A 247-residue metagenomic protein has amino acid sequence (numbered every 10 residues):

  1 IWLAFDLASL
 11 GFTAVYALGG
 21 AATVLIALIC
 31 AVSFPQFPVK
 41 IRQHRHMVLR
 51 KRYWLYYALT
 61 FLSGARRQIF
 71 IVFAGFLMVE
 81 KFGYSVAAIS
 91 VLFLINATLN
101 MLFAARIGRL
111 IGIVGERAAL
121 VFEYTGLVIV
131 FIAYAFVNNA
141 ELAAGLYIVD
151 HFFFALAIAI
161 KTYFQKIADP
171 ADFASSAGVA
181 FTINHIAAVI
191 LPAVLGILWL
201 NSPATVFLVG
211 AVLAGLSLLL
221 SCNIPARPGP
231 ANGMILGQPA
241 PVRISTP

Functional and structural regions predicted by a protein language model:
I1-A17, G75-F76, E80, I190-V206: Transmembrane alpha-helix termini and helix-breaking/packing motifs in multi-pass membrane transporters
W2, G20-V39, L220-P225: C-terminal membrane-cytosol helix-exit motif in multi-pass small-molecule transporters
G20, A118-A133, A211: Structural signature of the two symmetry-related core transmembrane helices
V72-I89: Short amphipathic helix-loop junctions that connect adjacent transmembrane helices in Major Facilitator Superfamily/SLC
V86-A87, P170-A180: Loop-to-transmembrane helix entry/capping segments in MFS-fold secondary transporters and related SLC/MFSD carriers
F103-E116, W199: Helix-to-loop junctions at the C-terminal end of transmembrane segments in multipass secondary transporters
E141-A155: Hydrophobic core of transmembrane alpha-helices in multi-pass small-molecule transporters, especially MFS/SLC-type
A155-A168: Intracellular juxtamembrane helix-capping segments at the cytosolic ends of symmetry-related transmembrane helices
